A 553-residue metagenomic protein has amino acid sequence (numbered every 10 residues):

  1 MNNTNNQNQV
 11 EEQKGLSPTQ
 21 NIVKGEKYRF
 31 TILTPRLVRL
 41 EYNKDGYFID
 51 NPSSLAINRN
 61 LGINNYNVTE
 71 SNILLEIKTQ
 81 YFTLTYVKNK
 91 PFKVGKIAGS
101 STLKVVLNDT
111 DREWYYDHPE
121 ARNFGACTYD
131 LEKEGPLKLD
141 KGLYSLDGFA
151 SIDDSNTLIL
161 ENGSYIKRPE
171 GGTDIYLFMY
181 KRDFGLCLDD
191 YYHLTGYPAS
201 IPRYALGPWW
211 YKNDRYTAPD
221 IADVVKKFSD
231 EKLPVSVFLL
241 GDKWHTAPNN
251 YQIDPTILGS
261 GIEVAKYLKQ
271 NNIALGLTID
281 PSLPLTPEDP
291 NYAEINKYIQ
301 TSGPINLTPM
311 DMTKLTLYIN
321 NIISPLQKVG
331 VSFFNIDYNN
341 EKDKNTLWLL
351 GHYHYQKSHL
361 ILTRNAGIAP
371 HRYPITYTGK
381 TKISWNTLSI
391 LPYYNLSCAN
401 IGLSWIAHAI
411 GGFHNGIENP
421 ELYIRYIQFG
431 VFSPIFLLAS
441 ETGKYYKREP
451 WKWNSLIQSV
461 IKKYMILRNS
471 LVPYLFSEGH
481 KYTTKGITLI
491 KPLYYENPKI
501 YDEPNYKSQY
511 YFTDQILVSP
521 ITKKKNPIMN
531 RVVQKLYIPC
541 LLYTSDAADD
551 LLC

Functional and structural regions predicted by a protein language model:
N2-Q13, T19, P450-L517, T522: Glycan-recognition and catalytic regions of carbohydrate-active enzymes
N8, L33-N72: A low-complexity, Ser/Thr/Gly/Pro-enriched, surface-exposed linker/loop concept that marks segments flanking
L16-T19, V23-R29, L33-V38: N-terminal-proximal low-complexity accessory segments that begin disordered and transition into the first
K27-L33, Y81, D502-Q534: Carbohydrate-binding surface patches
D45, F82, P91, F149 (+12 more regions): Short, glycine-/Ser/Thr-/acidic-enriched flexible segments
V68-R203, K212-D214, V225-D230, E496: Catalytic and substrate-binding clefts that recognize carbohydrates or anionic sugar/phosphate headgroups
P234-I461, E496-N497, Y506, F512: Aromatic- and carboxylate-enriched substrate-binding clefts and catalytic-loop regions of carbohydrate-active enzymes
Y543-D549: Conserved small/polar residues in nucleotide/adenosyl-binding loops
